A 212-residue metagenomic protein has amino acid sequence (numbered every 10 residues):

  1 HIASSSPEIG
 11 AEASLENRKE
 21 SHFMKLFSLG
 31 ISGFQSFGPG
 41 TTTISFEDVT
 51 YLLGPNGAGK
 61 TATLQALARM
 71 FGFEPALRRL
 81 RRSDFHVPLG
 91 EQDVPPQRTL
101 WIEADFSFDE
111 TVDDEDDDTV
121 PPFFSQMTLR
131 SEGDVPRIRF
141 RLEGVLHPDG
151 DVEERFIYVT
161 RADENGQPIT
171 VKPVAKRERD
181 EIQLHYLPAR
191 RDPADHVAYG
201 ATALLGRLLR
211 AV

Functional and structural regions predicted by a protein language model:
H1-F23: Short, Lys/Arg-enriched N-terminal segments with co-localized hydrophobic residues within the first ~10-30 amino acids
H22-G72, R78-V94: Pre-Walker A-like glycine/lysine-rich segment at the N-terminus of P-loop NTPase domains
S28-G30, T43, W101-D105, R139-E143: Beta-strand secondary-structure signal
G33-Q35, T50, F106-F108, L146 (+1 more regions): Short, flexible loop/turn elements at secondary-structure junctions
T41, V49, T99-W101, L184: A common structural microfeature
T61-L64, Q97-T99, E181, A198: Amphipathic alpha-helical transducer elements in NTP-driven molecular machines
L64-D134: Conserved P-loop NTP-binding catalytic core
D109-V212: Electropositive, glycine-dotted interaction segments that contact anionic polymers or phosphate-rich ligands
